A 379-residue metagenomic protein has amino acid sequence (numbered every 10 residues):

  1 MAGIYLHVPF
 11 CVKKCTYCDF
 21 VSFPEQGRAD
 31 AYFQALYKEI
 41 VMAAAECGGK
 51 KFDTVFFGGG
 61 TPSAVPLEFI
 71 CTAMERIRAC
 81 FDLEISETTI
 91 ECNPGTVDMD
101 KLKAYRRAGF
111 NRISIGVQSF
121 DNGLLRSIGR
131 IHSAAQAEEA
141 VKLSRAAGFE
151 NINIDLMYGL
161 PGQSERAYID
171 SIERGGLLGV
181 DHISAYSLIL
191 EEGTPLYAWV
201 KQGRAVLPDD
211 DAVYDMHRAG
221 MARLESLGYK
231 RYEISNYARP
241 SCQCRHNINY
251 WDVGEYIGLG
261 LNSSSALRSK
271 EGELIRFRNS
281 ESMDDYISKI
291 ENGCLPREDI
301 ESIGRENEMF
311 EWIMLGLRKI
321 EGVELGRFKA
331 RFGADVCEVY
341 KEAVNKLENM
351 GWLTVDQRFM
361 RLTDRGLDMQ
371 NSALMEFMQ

Functional and structural regions predicted by a protein language model:
M1, S22-A45, K50-A334: C-terminal scaffold of the Radical SAM
M1-V8: Immediate flanking context of iron-sulfur cluster ligation sites
P9-F20: Local cysteine-cluster metal-coordination motifs and their immediate loop/turn environment, predominantly Fe-S cluster
A334-K346: Short amphipathic alpha-helical interaction segments
E348-R358: A short, conserved structural fragment
F359-T363: Minor-groove-contacting beta-hairpin "wing" of winged helix-turn-helix DNA-binding domains
R365-Q379: Short, amphipathic alpha-helical interaction segments positioned at domain boundaries
